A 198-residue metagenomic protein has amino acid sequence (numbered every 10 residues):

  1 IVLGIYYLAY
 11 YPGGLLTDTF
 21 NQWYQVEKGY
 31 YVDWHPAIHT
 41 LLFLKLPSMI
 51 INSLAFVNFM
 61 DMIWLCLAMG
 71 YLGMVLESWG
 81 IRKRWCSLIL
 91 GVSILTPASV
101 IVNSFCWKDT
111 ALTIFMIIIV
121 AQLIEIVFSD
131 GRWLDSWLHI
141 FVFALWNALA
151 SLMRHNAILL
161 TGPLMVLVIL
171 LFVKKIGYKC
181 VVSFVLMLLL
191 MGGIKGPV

Functional and structural regions predicted by a protein language model:
L8, A37-L41, I51-L54, N58 (+3 more regions): Aromatic- and kink-enriched transmembrane "portal" helix at the membrane-lumen/periplasm boundary that abuts
A9-Q22, Y30-F43, I51-A55: Extracytoplasmic catalytic/substrate-binding loops of multi-pass membrane glycan-assembly enzymes
E27, Y71, L112-G131, V142-F143 (+2 more regions): Specific aromatic-rich, kink-prone transmembrane helix
F59-G80, I118: Transmembrane-helix motifs of polytopic, lipid-linked glycan transferases
L72-P97, I114, W133-L134: Transmembrane-helix signature of polytopic, membrane-embedded enzymes that assemble or transfer cell-envelope glycans
R84-S87, S129-A148, Y178-S183: Short hydrophobic alpha-helices at membrane interfaces in multi-pass membrane enzymes
H139-R154, M165, M187-M191: Membrane-interface alpha helices of multi-pass inner-membrane proteins
L159, C180-V198: Juxtamembrane membrane-water interface segments immediately following transmembrane helices in multi-pass
